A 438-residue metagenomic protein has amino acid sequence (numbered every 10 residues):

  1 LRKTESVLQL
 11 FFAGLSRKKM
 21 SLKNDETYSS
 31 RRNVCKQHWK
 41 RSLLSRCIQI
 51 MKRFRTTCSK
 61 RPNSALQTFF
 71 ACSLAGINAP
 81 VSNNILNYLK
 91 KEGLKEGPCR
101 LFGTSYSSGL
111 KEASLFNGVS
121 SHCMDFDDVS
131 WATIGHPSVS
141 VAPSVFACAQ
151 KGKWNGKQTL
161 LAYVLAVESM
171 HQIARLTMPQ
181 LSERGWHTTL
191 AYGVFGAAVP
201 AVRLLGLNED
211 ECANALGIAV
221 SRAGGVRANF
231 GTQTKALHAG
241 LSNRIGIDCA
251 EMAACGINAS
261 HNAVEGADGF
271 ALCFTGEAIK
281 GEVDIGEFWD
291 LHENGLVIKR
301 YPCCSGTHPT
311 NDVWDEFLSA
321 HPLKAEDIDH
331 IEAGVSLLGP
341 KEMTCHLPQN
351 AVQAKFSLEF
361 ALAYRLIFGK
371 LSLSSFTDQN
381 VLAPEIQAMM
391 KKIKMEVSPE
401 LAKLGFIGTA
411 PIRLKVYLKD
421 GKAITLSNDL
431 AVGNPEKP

Functional and structural regions predicted by a protein language model:
S6, L10: Cationic, low-complexity basic patches in intrinsically disordered or flexible, solvent-exposed regions
G14, K18-I134, G231-R244, E251-P438: Terminal-appendage/accessory-domain detector
S59, N63, Q67, V141 (+2 more regions): Hydrophobic face of alpha-helices
L115-T133, P137-N155, A162-S169, I173: Function-dense linear segments that define catalytic or interfacial modules in macromolecule-processing proteins
T133-S138, W186-A191, R300: Short helix-coil transition sites and intra-membrane helix breaks within transmembrane domains of multi-pass
V139-A147, Y192, G196-P200, I245 (+2 more regions): Short amphipathic alpha-helical face segments that pack within enzyme cores and frequently flank/anchor catalytic
A149-D248, N262, A267: Glycine-rich, mobile lid/loop segments that gate access to catalytic sites or pores
